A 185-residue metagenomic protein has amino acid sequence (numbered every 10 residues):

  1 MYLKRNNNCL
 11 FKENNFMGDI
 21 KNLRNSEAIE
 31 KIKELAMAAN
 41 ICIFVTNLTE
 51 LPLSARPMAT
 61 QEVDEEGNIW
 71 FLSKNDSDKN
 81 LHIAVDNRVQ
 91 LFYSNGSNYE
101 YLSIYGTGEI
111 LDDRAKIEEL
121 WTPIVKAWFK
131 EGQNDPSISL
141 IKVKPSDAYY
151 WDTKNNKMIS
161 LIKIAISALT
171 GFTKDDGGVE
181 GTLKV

Functional and structural regions predicted by a protein language model:
F11-E13, M17-I41: N-terminal leader/targeting segments and the immediate start of mature chains
F11-N22, I138-V185: C-terminal edge-of-domain segments
E34-E50, V89-Y93: A short, Trp-centered hydrophobic/proline-enriched beta-strand micro-motif
L51-M58: A positional/architectural concept
E66-W70: Short active-site oxyanion
L72-K74, S94: Short His-Asn-centered micro-motif
K79-P145: Short, structured beta-strand-loop surface elements
